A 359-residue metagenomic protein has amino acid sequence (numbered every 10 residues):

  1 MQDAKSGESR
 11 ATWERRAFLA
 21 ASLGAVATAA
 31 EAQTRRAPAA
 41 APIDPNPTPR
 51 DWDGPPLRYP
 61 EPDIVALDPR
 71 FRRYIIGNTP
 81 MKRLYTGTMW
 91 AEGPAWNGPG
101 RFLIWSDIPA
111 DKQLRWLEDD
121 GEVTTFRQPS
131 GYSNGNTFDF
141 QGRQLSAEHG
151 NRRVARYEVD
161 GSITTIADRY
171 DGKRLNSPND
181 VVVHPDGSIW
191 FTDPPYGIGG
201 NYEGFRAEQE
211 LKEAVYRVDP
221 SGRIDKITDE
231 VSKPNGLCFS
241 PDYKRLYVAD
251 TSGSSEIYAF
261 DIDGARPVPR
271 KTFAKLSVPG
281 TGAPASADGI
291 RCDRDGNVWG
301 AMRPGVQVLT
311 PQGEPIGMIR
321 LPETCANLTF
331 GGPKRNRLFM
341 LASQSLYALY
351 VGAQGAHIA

Functional and structural regions predicted by a protein language model:
M1-W13: N-terminal secretory signal peptides
W13-A25: N-terminal export leaders
D44-T79: Blade/loop signatures of beta-propeller domains
P62-P69, K82-I108: Beta-strand-rich domains and repeat architectures in extracellular enzymes and scaffolds, especially beta-propellers
T86-R101, P129-E148, R153, D171-I189 (+4 more regions): Beta-rich, blade/repeat-based domains predominating in secreted/periplasmic proteins but also intracellular
V154-S188, P195-G199, G204: Asp-box/WD-like beta-propeller blade repeats and closely related beta-sheet repeat scaffolds
F260-R266, V351-A356: Short loop/turn segments immediately following beta-strands, especially the blade-tip and inter-blade linker loops
G331-A359: Blade-level signature of beta-propeller repeat domains, shared across WD40, Kelch, NHL, RCC1 and BNR/Asp-box propellers
